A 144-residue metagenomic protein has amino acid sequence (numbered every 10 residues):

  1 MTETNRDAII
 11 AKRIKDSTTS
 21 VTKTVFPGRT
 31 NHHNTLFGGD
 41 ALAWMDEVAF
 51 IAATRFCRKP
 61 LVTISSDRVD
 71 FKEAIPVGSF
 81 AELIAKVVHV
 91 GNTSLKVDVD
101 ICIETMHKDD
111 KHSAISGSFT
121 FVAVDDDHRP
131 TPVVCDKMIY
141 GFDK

Functional and structural regions predicted by a protein language model:
T2-F37, W44: Catalytic strand-loop segment that frames the active site of acyl-thioester-processing enzymes
E3, I9-T19, P76-V77, V88-K144: HotDog/MaoC-like acyl-thioester-processing domains
T22-V25, D70, T120-V122: Generic structural detector for well-ordered beta-strands
L36-G39, T131-P132: Short, polar loop/linker segments at the starts of domains and inter-domain junctions
G39-K59, D125: Active-site helix/loop of acyl-thioester processing domains in fatty-acid/polyketide metabolism, spanning hotdog-fold
R58-A74: Small beta-barrel nucleic-acid-binding modules, principally OB-folds
